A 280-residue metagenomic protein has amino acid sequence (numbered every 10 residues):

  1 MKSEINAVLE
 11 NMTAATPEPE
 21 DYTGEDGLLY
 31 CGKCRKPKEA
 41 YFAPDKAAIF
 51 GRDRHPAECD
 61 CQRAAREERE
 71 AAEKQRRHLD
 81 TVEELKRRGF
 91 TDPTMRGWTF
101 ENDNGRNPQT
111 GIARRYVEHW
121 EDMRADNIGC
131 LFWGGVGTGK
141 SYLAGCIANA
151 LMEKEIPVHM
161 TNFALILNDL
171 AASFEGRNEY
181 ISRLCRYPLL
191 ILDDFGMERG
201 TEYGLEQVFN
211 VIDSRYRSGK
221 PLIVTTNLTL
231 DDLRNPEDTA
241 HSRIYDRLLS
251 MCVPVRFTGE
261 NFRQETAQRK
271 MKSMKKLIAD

Functional and structural regions predicted by a protein language model:
M1-N104, A267-D280: A short, basic N-terminal segment
R88-C130: Pre-Walker A (pre-P-loop) alpha-helix and adjacent loop at the N terminus of AAA/AAA+ ATPase modules, a conserved
P108-V117, A148-L189, R199-E206: Short glycine-rich substrate-engagement loop in P-loop NTPases that contacts/grips substrate
R124-A144: Walker A/P-loop nucleotide-binding motif
N127-L131, V158, L189, P221: Residue-level preference for the first positions of well-ordered beta-strands
L167-L170, E198-D280: Replace "adjacent to P-loop NTPase cores in ATP/GTP-dependent enzymes" with "adjacent to NTP-binding cores
D194-F195: Walker B catalytic acidic pair
